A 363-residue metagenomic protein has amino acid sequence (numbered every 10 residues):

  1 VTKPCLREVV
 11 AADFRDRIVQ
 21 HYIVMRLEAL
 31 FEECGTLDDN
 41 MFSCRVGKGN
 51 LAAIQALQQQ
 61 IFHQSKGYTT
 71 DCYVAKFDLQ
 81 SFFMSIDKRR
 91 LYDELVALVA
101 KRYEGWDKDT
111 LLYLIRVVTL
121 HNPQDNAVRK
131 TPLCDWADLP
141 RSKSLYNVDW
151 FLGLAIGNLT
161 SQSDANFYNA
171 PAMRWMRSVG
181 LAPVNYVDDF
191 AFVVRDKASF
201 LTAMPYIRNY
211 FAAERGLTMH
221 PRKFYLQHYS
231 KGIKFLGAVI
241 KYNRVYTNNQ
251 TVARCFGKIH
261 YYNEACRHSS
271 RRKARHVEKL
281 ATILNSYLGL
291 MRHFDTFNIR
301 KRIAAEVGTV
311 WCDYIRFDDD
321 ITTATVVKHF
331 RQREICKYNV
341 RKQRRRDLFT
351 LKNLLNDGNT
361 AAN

Functional and structural regions predicted by a protein language model:
V1-R7, N147-L152: Active-site flanking loop/helix segments enriched in acidic
C5-D39, C44, L133-S142: Glycine/proline-rich, flexible active-site/cofactor-binding loop segments that harbor closely spaced acidic
A12, R17, H21, D135-F151 (+3 more regions): Right-hand nucleic-acid polymerase module
I23, L57, S161, G237: A residue-level signal for conserved active-site and pocket-lining positions in enzyme catalytic cores
V24-D87: Active-site-proximal segment of RNA-dependent polymerases
S43-A52, A191-V194, L226-S230: Beta-rich nucleic-acid/ligand-interaction surfaces
G67-V187, F192-Y206, Q227, K279-R292 (+1 more regions): Conserved polymerase palm-domain catalytic core
Y103, R208-L217: A common structural junction motif
